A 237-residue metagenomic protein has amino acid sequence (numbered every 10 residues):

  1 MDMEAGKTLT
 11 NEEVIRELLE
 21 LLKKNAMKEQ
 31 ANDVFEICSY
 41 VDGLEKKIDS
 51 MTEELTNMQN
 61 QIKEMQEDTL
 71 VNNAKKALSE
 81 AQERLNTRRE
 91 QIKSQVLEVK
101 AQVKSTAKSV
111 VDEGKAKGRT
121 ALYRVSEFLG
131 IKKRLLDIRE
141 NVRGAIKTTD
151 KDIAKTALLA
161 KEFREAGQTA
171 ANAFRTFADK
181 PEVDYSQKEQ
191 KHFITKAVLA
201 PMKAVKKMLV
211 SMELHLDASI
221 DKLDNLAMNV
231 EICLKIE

Functional and structural regions predicted by a protein language model:
M1-A5, M228, I232-E237: Non-Sec secretion/translocation targeting segments of pathogen effectors
M1-E90: Leu/Val/Ala/Ile-rich N-terminal alpha-helices, chiefly Sec-type signal peptides and the beginnings
Q66-E67, V71-S219: Membrane- and interface-active hydrophobic/amphipathic segments that mediate membrane binding, fusion, translocation
I194, A218, N225-M228, I236-E237: Extended, low-complexity regulatory regions
